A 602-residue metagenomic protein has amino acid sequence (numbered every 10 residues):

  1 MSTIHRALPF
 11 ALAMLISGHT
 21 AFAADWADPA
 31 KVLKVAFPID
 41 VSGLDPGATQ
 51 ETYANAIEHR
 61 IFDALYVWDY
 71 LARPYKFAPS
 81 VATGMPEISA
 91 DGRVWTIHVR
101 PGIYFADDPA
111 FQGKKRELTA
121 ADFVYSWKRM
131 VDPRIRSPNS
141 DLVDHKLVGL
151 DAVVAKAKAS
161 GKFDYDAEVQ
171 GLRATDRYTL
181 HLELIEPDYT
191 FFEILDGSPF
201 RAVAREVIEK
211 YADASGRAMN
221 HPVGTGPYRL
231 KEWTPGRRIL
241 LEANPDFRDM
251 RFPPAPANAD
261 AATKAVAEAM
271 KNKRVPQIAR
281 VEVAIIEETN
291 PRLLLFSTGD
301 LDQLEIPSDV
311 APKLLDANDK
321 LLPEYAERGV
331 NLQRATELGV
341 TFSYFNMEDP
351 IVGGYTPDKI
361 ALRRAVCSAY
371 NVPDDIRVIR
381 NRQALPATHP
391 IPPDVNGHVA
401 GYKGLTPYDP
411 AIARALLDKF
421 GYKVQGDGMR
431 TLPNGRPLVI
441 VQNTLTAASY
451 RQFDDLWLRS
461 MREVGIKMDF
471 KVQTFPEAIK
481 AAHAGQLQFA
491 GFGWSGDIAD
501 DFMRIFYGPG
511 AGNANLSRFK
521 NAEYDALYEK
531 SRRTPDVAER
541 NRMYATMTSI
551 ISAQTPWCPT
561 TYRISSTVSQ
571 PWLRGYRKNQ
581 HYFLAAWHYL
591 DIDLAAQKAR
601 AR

Functional and structural regions predicted by a protein language model:
M1-R6: Positively charged n-region of N-terminal signal peptides that target proteins for export
A7-H19: Bacterial N-terminal signal peptides
F22-W26, Y70-L71, P86, V94-T96 (+11 more regions): Extracytoplasmic/periplasmic ligand-capture domains
D25-P38: Short N-terminal segments immediately surrounding and downstream of signal-peptide cleavage
A36-A90, V223: N-terminal lobe/hinge region of extracytoplasmic solute-binding protein
S89-D91, A174-D176, P235: Residue-level recognition of beta-strand termini and adjacent short loop/turns
L118, R136-G161, Y165-A202: Non-catalytic accessory/assembly modules
T560: Active-site-proximal polar cores
